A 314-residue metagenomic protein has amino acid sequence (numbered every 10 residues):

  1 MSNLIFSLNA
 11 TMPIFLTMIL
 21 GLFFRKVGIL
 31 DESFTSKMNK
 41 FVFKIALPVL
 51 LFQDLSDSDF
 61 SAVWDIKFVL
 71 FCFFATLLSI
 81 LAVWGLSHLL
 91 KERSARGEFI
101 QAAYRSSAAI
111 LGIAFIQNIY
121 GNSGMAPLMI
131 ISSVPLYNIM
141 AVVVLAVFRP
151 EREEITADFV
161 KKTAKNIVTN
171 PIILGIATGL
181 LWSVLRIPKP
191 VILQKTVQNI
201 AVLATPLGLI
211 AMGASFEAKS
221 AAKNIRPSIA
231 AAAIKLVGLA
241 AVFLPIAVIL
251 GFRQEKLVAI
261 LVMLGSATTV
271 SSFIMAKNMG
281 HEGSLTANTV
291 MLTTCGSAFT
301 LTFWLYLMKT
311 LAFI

Functional and structural regions predicted by a protein language model:
M1-I314: Alpha-helical transmembrane segments of multi-pass small-molecule/ion transporters
